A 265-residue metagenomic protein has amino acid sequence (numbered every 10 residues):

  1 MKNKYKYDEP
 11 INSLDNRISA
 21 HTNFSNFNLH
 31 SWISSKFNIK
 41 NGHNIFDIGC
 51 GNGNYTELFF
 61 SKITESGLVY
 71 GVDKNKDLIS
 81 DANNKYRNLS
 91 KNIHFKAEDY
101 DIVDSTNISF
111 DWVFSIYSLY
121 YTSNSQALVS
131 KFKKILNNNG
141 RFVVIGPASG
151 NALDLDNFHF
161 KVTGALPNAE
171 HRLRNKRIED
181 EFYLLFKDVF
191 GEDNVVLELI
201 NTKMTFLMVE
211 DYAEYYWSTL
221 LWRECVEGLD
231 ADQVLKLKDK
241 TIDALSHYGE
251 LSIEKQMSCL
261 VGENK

Functional and structural regions predicted by a protein language model:
M1-K40, N54-L58: Conserved class I S-adenosyl-L-methionine
F46-I48, N52-I102: Class I SAM-dependent methyltransferase SAM/SAH-binding core
N52-N54, N175-L185, D193-K265: Conserved Class I S-adenosyl-L-methionine
E65-S66, L136-R141: Short glycine-dipeptide loop
D104-V113: A short acidic, Gly/Pro-enriched loop at the edge of an enzyme's catalytic core that lines a small-molecule cofactor
W112-S125: A short SAM/SAH-binding and catalytic strip from SAM-dependent methyltransferases
Q126, R141-T205, R223: Conserved catalytic/acceptor-binding region of the Class I
A127-K131: Short, conserved SAM-binding segment of the class I
